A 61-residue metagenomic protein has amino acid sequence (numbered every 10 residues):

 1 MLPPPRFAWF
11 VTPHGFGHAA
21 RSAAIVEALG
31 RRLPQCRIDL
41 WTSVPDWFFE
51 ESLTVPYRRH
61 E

Functional and structural regions predicted by a protein language model:
M1-P3: Basic/polar N-terminal segments that are highly enriched at the extreme N-terminus, encompassing both cleavable
P5, C36-E61: Conserved nucleotide-sugar phosphate-binding/catalytic loop shared by glycosyltransferases and other
V11-A23: A short, glycine/small-residue-rich beta-strand->loop->alpha-helix junction that serves as a flexible
I25-C36: A short, Lys/Arg-enriched amphipathic alpha-helix followed by its capping loop at the start of a domain
